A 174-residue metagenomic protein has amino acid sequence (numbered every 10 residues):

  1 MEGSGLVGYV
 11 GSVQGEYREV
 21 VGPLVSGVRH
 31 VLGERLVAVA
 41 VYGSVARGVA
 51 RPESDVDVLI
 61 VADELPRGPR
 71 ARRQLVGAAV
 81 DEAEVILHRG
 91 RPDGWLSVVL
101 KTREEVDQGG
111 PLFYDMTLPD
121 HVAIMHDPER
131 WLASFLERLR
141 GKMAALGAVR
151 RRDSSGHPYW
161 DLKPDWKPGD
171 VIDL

Functional and structural regions predicted by a protein language model:
M1-V37, A46-P52, D63-L174: Catalytic core of pol beta-like nucleotidyltransferases
S54-V56: Short coil-to-beta-strand
V58-V61: Short beta-strand->loop micro-motif that forms the acidic, two-metal-ion catalytic signature in nucleotide-processing
